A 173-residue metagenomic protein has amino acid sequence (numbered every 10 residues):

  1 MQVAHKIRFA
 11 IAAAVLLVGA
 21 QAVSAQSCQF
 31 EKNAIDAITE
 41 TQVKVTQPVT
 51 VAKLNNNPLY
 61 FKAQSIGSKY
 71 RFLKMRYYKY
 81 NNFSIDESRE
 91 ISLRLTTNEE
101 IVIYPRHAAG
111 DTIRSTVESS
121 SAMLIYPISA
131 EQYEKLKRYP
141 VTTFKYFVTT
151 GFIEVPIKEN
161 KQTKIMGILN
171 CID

Functional and structural regions predicted by a protein language model:
M1-F30: Bacterial Sec-dependent N-terminal signal peptides
I11-A13, V18, V49, N56 (+2 more regions): N-terminal functional modules and adjacent low-complexity/disordered segments of proteins
A12-V15, S65, N81-F83, L93 (+2 more regions): Generic marker of residues within folded, mature protein domains
A14, Q21, N33, I66 (+5 more regions): Generic structural motif
Q26-E87: An ectodomain-focused feature that recognizes extracytoplasmic/extracellular
V51, E90-L93, T143-K145: Residue-level detector of beta-strand face positions
Y77-P105: Mid-length scaffold segments of soluble, non-membrane domains
E100-I103, H107-D173: Internal interaction segment
